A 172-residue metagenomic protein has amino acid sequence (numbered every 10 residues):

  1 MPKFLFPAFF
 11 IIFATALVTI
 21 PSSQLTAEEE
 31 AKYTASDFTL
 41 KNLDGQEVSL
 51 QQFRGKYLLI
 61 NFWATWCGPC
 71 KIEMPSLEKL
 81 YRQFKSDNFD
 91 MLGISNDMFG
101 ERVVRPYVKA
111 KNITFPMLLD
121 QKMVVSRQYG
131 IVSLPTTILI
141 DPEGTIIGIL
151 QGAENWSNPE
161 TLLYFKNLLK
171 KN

Functional and structural regions predicted by a protein language model:
M1-F6: Positively charged n-region of N-terminal signal peptides that target proteins for export
A8-T19: Bacterial N-terminal signal peptides
I20-L50: N-terminal "domain-start" segment that seeds a small globular fold
K56-L58, F62-W66, S133: Short pre-active-site segment immediately N-terminal to redox-active cysteine/selenocysteine motifs in thiol-based
F62-K79: Conserved redox-active cysteine motifs that mediate thiol-disulfide chemistry, especially di-cysteine Cys-X(1-2)-Cys
N88-E101, F115-K122: Thiol-based oxidoreductase modules, predominantly thioredoxin-like and allied folds used for disulfide exchange
R105-E143: Short, internal strand/loop/helix patches that form the active-site neighborhood or redox-interaction surface
L139-N172: Thiol-/selenol-based redox modules, centered on thioredoxin-like and closely related oxidoreductase domains
